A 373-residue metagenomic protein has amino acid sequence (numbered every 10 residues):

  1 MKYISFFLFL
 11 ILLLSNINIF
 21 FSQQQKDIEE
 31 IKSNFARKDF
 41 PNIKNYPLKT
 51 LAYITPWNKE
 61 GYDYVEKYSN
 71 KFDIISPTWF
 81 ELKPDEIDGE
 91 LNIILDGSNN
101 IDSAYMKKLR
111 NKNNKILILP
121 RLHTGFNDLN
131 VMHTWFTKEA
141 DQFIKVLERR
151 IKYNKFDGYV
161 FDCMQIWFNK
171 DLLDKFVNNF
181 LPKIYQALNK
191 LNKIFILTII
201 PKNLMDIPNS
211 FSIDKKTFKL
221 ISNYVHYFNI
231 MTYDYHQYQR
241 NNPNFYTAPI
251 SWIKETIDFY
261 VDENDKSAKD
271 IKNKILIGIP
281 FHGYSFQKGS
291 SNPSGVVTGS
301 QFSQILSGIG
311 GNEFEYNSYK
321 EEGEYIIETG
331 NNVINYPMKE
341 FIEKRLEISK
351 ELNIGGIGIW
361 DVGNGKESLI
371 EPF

Functional and structural regions predicted by a protein language model:
M1-I4: Positively charged n-region of N-terminal signal peptides that target proteins for export
I11-D27: N-terminal signal peptide
Q23-R149: Glycan-recognition patch characteristic of GH18 chitinases/ENGases and related GlcNAc/peptidoglycan-binding proteins
Q25-D39, L122, K274-E347: Glycan-binding loop/region signatures in secreted carbohydrate-active enzymes
T50-I54, D73-P77, I118-L122, Y159-F161 (+4 more regions): Hydrophobic faces of well-ordered beta-strands that scaffold small-molecule active sites in alpha/beta enzyme cores
W79, I144-D174, Y227-N241, G358: Active-site groove signature of glycoside hydrolases
D85-N100, W167-I309: Substrate-binding surface in catalytic domains of secreted glycosidases
F341-F373: Acidic/aromatic/glycine-rich contiguous surface patches that form carbohydrate-binding/processing clefts and analogous
